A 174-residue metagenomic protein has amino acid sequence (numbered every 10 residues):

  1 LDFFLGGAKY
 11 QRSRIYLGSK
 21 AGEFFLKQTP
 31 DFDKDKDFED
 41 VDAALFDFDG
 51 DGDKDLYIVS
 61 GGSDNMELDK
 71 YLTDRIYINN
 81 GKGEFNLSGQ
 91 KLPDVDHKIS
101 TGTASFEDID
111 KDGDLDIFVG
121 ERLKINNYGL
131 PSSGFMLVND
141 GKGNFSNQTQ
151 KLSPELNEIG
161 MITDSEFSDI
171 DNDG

Functional and structural regions predicted by a protein language model:
L1, L17, E39-G50, L92-P93 (+2 more regions): Beta-propeller blade termini
D2-G7, L56-S60, I117-E121, S165: Hydrophobic beta-strand segments that make up the repeating blades of beta-propeller and related beta-repeat
F3, L17-F38, Y77-I99, L137-G160: Blade-edge motifs of beta-propeller repeat domains
A8, F48, G61-G62, I109 (+2 more regions): Flexible loop residues that form catalytic and substrate-binding hotspots at small-molecule/glycan-binding clefts
A8-Q11, M66-L72, N126-S132: Short, solvent-exposed loop/turn segments at conserved positions within beta-propeller repeat blades
S13-I15, L56, D74-I76, G134-M136: Hydrophobic beta-strand positions in blades of beta-propellers and related beta-sheet-rich domains
F25, T29-G81, F85-L87: A generic tandem-repeat structural signature
H97, K111, G120-F135: Surface loops at the rim/top face of extracytoplasmic beta-rich domains
